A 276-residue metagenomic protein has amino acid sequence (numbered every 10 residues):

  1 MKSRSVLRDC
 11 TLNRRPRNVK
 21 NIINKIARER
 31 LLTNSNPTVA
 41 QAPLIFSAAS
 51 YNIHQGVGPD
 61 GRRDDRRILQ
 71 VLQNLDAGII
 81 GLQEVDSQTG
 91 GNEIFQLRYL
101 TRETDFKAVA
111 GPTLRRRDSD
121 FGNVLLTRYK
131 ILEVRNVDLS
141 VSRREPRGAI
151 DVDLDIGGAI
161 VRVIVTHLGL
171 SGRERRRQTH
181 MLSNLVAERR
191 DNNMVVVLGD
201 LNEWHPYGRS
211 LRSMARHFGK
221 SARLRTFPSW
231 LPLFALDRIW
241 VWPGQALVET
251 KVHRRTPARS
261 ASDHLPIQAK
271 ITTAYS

Functional and structural regions predicted by a protein language model:
M1-I79, G91, R102-E103, K107-S276: Active-site regions of metal-assisted phosphoester/phosphodiester hydrolases, unifying DNase/endonuclease modules
G81-D86: A short beta-strand-loop structural module common to alpha/beta enzyme folds
Q88-G90, I94-L97: Membrane-embedded segments
